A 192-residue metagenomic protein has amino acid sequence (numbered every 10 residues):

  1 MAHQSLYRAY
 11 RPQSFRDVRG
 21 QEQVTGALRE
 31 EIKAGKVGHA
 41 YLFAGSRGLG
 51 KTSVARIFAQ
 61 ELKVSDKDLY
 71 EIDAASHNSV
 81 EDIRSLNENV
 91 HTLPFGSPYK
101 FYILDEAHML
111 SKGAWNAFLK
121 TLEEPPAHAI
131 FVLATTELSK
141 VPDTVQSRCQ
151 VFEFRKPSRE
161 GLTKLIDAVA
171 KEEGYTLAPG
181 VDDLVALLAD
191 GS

Functional and structural regions predicted by a protein language model:
M1-V151, E160-G161, V169, P179: P-loop/Walker A NTP-binding region and its immediately flanking N-terminal helices in P-loop NTPase folds
Q21, G191-S192: Short loop-to-helix capping motifs
A55, I166, V185: Aromatic/hydrophobic pocket-lining residues that form π-stacking "cages" and hydrophobic walls in ligand
R155: A Lys-centered signature of the CheY-like receiver
K171, G180-G191: A short helix-loop-helix "switch/interaction" segment in the helical subdomain of ASCE P-loop NTPases
Y175: Short glycine/serine/threonine/alanine-rich loop segments
